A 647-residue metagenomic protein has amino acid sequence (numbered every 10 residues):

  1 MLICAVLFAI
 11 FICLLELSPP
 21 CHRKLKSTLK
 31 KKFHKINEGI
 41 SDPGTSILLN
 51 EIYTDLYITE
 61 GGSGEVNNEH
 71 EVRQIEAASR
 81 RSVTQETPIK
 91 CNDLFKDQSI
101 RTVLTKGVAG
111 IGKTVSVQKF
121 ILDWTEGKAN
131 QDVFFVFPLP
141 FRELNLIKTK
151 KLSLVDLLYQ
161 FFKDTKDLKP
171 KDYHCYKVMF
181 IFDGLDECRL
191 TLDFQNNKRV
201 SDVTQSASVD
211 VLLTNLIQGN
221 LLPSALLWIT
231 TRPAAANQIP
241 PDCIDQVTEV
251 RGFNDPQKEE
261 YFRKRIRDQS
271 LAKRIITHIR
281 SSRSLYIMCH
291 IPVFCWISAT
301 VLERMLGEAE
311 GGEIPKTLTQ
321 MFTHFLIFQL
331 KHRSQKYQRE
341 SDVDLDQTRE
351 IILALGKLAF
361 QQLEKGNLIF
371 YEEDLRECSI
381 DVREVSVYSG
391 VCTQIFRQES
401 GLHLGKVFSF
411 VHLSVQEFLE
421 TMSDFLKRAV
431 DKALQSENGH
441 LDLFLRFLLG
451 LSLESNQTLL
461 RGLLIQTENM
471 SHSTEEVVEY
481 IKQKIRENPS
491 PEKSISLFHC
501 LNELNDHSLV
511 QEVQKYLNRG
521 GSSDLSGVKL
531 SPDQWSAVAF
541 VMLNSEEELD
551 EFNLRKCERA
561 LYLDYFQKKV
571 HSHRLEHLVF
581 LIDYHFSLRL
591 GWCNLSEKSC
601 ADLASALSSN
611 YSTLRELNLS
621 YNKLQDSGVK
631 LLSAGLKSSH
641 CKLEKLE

Functional and structural regions predicted by a protein language model:
M1-E647: Intracellular innate-immune signaling modules
